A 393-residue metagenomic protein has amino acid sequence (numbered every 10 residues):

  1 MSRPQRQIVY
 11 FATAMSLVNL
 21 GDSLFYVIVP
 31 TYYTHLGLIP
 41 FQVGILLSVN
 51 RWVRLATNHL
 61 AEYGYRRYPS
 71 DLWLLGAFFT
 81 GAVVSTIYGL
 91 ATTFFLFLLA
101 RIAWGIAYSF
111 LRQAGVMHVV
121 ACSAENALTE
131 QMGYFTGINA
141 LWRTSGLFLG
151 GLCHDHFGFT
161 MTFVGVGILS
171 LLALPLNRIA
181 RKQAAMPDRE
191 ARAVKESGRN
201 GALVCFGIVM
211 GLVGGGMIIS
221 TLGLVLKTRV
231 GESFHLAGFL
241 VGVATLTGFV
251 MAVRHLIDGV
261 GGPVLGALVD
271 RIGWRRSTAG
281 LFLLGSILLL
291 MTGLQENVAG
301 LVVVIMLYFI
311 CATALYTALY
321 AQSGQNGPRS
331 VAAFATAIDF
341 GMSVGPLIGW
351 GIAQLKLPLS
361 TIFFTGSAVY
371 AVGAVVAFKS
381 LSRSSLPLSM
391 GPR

Functional and structural regions predicted by a protein language model:
I28-F41, S220-A244: Short amphipathic helix-loop junctions that connect adjacent transmembrane helices in Major Facilitator Superfamily/SLC
I45-E62, F249-V264: Central cavity-lining transmembrane alpha-helices of secondary-active solute carriers, predominantly the Major
T57-P69, V260-G273, A353: Helix-to-loop junctions at the C-terminal end of transmembrane segments in multipass secondary transporters
L72-T86, G167, R276-L290: Structural signature of the two symmetry-related core transmembrane helices
I102-N139: Cytoplasmic helix-loop-helix junction between adjacent transmembrane helices in 12-TM secondary transporters
F110-S123, T313-G327: Intracellular juxtamembrane helix-capping segments at the cytosolic ends of symmetry-related transmembrane helices
G167-M186, V376-L381: C-terminal membrane-cytosol helix-exit motif in multi-pass small-molecule transporters
R275-A318: C-terminal transmembrane helical hairpin of 12-TM major facilitator-type secondary transporters
